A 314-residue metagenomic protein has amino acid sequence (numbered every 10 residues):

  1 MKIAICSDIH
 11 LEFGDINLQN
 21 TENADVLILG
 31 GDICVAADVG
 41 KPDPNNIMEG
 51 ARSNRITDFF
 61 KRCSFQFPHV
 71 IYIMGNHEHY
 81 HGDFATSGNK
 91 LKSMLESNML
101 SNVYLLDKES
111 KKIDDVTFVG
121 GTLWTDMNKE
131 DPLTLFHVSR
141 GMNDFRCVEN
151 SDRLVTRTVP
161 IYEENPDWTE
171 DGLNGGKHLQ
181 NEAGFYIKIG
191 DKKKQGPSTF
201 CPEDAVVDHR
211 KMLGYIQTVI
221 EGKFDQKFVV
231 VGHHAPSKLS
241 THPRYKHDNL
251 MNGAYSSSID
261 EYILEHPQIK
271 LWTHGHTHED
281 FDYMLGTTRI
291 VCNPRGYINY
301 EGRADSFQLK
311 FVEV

Functional and structural regions predicted by a protein language model:
M1-A4, S110-G120, Q226-K227, M284-R289: Beta-strand-turn-beta hairpins that frame and shape the catalytic cleft of phosphate-ester-processing enzymes
M1-Y72, E78-T86: N-terminal active-site segment of His-dependent metallophosphoesterases
I5-S7, L27-D32, I71-N76, Y104-K108 (+3 more regions): Active-site neighborhood of phospho(di)ester-bond hydrolases with catalytic His/Asp-centered motifs
H10-I16, C34-D38, H77-S87, S110-K112 (+4 more regions): Active-site environment of divalent metal-dependent phosphoester hydrolases
G14-E22, D58-S64, L105-D115, V119 (+1 more regions): Short amphipathic alpha-helices and their capping/turn segments at secondary-structure boundaries
H69-N150: A basic- and aromatic-enriched beta-loop-alpha substructure that forms the phosphate/nucleotide- and DNA/RNA-contacting
T117-V229, H234-K246: Active-site-proximal loop/helix segment associated with metal-binding centers of metalloenzymes
H242-K270, H278-V314: Binuclear metal-dependent phosphoesterase catalytic core
